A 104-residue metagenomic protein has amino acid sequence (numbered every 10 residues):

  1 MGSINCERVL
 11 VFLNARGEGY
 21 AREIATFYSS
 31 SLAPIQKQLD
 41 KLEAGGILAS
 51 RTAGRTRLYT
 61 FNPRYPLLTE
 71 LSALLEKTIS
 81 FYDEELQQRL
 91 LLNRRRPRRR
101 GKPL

Functional and structural regions predicted by a protein language model:
M1-C6, Y20, S50-L75: Short, cationic-aromatic polyanion-contact patches
E7-V11: Pre-recognition alpha-helix immediately N-terminal to the DNA-recognition helix within helix-turn-helix or winged-helix
L13-R16: Short helix-capping/hinge SLiMs at alpha-helix to coil transitions
G19-F27: Short acidic, hydrophobic short linear motifs in intrinsically disordered regions
A33: Key DNA-contact positions within bacterial/archaeal DNA-binding proteins
L39-D40: Short, hydrophobic-biased segments on the C-terminal half of alpha helices that form "recognition helices"
G46: Glycine-centered, phosphate/nucleic-acid-interacting loop/turn motifs that mediate DNA/RNA or nucleotide
P63-L104: Amphipathic alpha-helical dimerization/coiled-coil segments that flank or bridge DNA-binding/regulatory modules
